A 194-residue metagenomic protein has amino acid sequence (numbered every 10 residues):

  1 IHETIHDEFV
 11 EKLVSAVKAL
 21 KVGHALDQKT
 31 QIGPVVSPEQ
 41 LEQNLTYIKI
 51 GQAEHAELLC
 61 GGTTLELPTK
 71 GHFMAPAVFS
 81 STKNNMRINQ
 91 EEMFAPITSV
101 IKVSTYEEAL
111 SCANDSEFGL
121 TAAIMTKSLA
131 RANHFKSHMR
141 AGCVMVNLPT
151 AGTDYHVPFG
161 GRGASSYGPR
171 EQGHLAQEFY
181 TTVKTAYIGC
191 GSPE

Functional and structural regions predicted by a protein language model:
I1-K83, C112, V146, G191-E194: ALDH superfamily catalytic-core signature
K21, E66, F73-E194: Conserved C-terminal structural/oligomerization subdomain of aldehyde/semialdehyde dehydrogenase
